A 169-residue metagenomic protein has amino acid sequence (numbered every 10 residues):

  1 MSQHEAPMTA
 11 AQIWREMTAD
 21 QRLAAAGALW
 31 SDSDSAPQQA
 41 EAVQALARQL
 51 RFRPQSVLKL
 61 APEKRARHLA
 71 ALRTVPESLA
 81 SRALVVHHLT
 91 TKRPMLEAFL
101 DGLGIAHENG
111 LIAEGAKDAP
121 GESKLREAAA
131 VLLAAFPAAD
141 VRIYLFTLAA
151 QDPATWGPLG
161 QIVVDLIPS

Functional and structural regions predicted by a protein language model:
M1-H4, I167-S169: Short intrinsically disordered terminal tails
H4-Q38: Charged, amphipathic alpha-helical stretches
T9-W14, S56, D140, P158: Short, solvent-exposed coil/turn linker segments
D32-D152: Acidic, low-complexity, intrinsically disordered interaction modules
P158-S169: Short, charged, intrinsically disordered terminal tails
